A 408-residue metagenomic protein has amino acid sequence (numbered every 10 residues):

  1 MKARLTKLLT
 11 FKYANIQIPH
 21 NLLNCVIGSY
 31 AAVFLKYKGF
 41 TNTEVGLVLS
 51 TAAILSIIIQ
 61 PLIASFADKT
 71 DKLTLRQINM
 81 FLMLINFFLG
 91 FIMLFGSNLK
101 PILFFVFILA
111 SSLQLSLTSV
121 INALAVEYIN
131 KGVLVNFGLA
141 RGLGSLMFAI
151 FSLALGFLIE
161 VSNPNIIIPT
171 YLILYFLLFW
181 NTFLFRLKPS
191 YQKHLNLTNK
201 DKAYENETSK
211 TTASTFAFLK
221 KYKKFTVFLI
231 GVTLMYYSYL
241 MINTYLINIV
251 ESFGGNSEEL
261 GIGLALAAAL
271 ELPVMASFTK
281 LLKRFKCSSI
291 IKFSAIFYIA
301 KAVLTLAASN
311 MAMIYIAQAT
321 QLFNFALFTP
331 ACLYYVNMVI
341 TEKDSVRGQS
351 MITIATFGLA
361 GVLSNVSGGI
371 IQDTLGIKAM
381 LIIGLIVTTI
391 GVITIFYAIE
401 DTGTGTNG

Functional and structural regions predicted by a protein language model:
M1-K7, L187-L229: Juxtamembrane intracellular "pre-TM" segments in multi-pass secondary transporters
K2-A53, K224-G263, T329: Helix-loop boundary and gating motifs at the non-cytosolic
I18, K100-T118, L124, T233 (+1 more regions): Hydrophobic core of transmembrane alpha-helices in multi-pass small-molecule transporters, especially MFS/SLC-type
I54-L62, F151, L260-K283, V362: Transmembrane alpha-helices of Major Facilitator/SLC transporters
I59-L73, I159, V274-K286, Q372-D373: Helix-to-loop junctions at the C-terminal end of transmembrane segments in multipass secondary transporters
R76-F91, S289-L304, L385: Structural signature of the two symmetry-related core transmembrane helices
A110-L143: Cytoplasmic helix-loop-helix junction between adjacent transmembrane helices in 12-TM secondary transporters
I167-L184, A379-Y397: Symmetry-related core transmembrane helices of the 12-TM Major Facilitator Superfamily/SLC fold
